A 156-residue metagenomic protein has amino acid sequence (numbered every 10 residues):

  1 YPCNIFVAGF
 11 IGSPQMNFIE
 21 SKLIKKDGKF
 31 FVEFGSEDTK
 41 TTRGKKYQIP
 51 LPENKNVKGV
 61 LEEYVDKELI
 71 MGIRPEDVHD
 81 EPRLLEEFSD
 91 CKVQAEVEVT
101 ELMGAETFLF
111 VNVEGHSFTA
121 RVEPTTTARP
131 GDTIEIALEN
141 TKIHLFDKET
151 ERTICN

Functional and structural regions predicted by a protein language model:
Y1-K45: Internal alpha/beta loop-helix hairpins
C3-N4, G12-M16, P75, E114 (+1 more regions): ATP/adenylate-binding site constellation spanning eukaryotic-like Ser/Thr protein kinases, ABC-transporter
F6, V78-H79, F118: Short beta-strands and strand-coil junctions in structured, solvent-facing domains, enriched
K22-K26, V78, T100, T125: Residue-level recognition of beta-strand microenvironments
K25-K29, T100-E106, K148: Short, conserved beta-turn/loop elements at beta-strand boundaries and strand-helix junctions
K29-E96, T127-N156: Glycine/charge-rich catalytic "coupling/switch" loops of P-loop NTPases
D90-V99, M103-F110: Long, well-ordered amphipathic alpha-helical subdomains in the mid-to-C-terminal portions of large enzyme subunits
